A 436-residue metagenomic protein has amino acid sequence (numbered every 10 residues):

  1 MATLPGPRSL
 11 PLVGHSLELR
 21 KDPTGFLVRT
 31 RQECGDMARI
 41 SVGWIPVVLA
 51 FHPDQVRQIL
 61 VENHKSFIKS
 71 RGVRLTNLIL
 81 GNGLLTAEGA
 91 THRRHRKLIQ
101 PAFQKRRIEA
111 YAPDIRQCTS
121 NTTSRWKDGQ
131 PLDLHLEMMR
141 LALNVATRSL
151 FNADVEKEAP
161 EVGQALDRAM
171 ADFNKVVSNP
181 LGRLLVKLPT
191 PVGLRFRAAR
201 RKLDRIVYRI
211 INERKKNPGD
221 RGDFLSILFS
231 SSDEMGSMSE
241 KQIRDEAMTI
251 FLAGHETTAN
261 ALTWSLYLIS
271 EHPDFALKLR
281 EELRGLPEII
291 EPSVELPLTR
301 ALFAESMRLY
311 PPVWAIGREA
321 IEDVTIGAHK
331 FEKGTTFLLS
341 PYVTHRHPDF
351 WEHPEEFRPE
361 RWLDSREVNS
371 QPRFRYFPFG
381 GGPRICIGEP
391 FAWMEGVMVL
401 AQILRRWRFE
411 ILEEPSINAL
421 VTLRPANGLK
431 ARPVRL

Functional and structural regions predicted by a protein language model:
M1-V47, D54, R71-L78, A165-R168 (+4 more regions): N-terminal targeting/anchor module and adjacent flexible "hinge" preceding the catalytic domain
A2-G14, A112, R116, Q164-A169 (+8 more regions): Cytochrome P450 I-helix active-site segment
L4, R31, T119, L136 (+4 more regions): Cytochrome P450 proximal C-terminal region
L4-P7, L27, F67-T76, A87 (+5 more regions): Cytochrome P450 heme-thiolate monooxygenase catalytic core
S16-G35, R205, R209, I289-G327 (+1 more regions): Conserved cytochrome P450 K-helix E-x-x-R motif and the immediately C-terminal K′/meander segment
P53-H64: Short active-site loop/helix that positions an aromatic residue
K65, L339-V368, L412: Conserved cytochrome P450 K-helix/beta-meander segment immediately N-terminal to the heme-binding cysteine loop
T257-E282, P390-R406: Cytochrome P450 catalytic-core helices
